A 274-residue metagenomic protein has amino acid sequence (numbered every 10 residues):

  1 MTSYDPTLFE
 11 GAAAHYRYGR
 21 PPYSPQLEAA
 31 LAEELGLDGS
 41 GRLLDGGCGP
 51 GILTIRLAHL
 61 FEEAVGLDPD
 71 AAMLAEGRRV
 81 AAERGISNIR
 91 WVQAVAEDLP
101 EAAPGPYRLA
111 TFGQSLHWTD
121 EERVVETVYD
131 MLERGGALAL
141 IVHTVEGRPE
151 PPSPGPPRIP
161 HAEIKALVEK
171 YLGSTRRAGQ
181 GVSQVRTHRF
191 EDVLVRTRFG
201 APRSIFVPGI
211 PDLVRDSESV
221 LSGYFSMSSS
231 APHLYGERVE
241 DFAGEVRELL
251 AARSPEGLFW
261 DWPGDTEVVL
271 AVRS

Functional and structural regions predicted by a protein language model:
M1-D38: Conserved class I S-adenosyl-L-methionine
R42, P50-D98: Class I SAM-dependent methyltransferase SAM/SAH-binding core
G46: Conserved beta-strand/loop positions that form the S-adenosyl-L-methionine
E101-L109: A short acidic, Gly/Pro-enriched loop at the edge of an enzyme's catalytic core that lines a small-molecule cofactor
L109-F112, E121: A short beta-strand submotif of the Rossmann-like class I SAM-dependent methyltransferase core that lines
W118-V128: A short, conserved alpha-helix within the catalytic core of class I
Y129-P211: Conserved catalytic/acceptor-binding region of the Class I
V185-S274: Conserved Class I S-adenosyl-L-methionine
